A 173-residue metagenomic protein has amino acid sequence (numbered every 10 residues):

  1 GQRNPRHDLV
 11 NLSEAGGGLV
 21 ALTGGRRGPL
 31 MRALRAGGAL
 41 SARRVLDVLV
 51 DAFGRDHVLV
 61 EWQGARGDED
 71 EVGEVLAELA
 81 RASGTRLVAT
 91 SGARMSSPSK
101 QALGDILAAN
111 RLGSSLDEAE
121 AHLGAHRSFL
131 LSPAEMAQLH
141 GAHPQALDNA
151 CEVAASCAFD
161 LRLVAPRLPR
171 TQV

Functional and structural regions predicted by a protein language model:
G1-V173: Phosphodiester-processing cores and adjacent nucleic acid-binding clamps
